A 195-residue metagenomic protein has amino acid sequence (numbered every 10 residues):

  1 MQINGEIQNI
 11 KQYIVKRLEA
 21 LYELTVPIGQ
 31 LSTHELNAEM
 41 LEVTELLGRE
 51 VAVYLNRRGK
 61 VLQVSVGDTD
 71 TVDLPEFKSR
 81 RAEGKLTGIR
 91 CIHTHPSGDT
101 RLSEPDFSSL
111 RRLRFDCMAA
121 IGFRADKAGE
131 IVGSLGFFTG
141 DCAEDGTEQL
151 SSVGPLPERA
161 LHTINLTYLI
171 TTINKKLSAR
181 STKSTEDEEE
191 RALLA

Functional and structural regions predicted by a protein language model:
M1-P27, P75-A195: Active-site-proximal loop/helix of nucleotide/amide-processing enzymes and allied scaffolds
K16, L41-T44: Short acidic/polar alpha-helix capping motifs at helix-coil junctions
S32-E42: Short, basic/aromatic recognition patches
T44-E50: Short, flexible loop/turn motifs enriched in small residues
E50-R57, M118-G122: Short beta-strand scaffold segments in enzyme catalytic cores
R57, G67, T94: Acidic/polar N-terminal loop/beta-strand segments that form early-domain functional surfaces
G59-K60, S97: Short, charged/polar surface micro-motifs in flexible loops or helix N-caps
L62-L74: Structured interaction and signal-relay segments at domain junctions
